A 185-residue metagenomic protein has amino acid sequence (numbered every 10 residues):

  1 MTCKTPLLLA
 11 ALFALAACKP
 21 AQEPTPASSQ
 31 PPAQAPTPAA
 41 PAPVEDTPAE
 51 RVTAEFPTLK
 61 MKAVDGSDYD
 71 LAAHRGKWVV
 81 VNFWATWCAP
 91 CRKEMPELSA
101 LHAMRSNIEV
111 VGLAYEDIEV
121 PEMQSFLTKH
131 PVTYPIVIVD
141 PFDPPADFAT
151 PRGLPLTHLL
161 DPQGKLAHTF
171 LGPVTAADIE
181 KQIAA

Functional and structural regions predicted by a protein language model:
M1-A16: Sec-dependent bacterial lipoprotein signal peptides
C18-A21: Bacterial signal peptide processing site
A35-L71: N-terminal "domain-start" segment that seeds a small globular fold
D70-R92: Short active-site neighborhood of thiol/selenol oxidoreductases, capturing the structured segment around
W78-V79, I108, P155: Alpha/beta-hydrolase fold active-site loops
R92-H130, P141-D147: Structural microenvironment flanking redox-active thiols in thiol-disulfide oxidoreductases
F126-T133, I138-A184: Thiol/disulfide oxidoreductase modules built on the thioredoxin-like
